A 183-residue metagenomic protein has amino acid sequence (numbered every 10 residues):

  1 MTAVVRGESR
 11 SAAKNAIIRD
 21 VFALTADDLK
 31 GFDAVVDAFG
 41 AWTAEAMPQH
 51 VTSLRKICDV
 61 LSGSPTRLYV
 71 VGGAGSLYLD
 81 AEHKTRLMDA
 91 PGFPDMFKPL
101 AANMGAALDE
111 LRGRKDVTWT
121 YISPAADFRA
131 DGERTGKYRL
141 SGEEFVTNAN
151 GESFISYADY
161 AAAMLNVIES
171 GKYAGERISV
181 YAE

Functional and structural regions predicted by a protein language model:
T2, I17, T120: General small-molecule cofactor/ligand-binding pocket signal
A3-R10, A126-D127: Short, polar loop motifs at secondary-structure junctions
V4, V71, I122: The conserved SAM/SAH-binding core of class I Rossmann-like methyltransferase domains, concentrating on the hydrophobic
E8-S64: NAD(P)H-binding glycine-rich loop region in Rossmannoid oxidoreductase-like domains and their noncatalytic homologs
D37, Y69-V71: Short beta-strand segments at enzyme active-site cores
A41-A44, A74-Y78: Short, catalytically relevant binding-site loops at active-site mouths
S64-R67, G75-E183: Oxidoreductase cofactor-interface core, primarily capturing Rossmann-like NAD(P)-dependent enzymes
